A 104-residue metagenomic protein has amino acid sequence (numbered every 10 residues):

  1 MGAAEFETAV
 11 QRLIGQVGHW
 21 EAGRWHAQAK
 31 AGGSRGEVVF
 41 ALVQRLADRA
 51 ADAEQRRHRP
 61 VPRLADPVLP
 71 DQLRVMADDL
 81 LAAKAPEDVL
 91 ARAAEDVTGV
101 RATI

Functional and structural regions predicted by a protein language model:
M1-V43, A94-V97, R101: Short terminal alpha-helical segments
A41-D48, R74-D79: Short, hydrophobic/amphipathic alpha-helical patches that form generic packing surfaces within helical domains
R45-R63: Short, solvent-exposed, charged loop/turn and helix-capping segments that join or cap alpha-helices on peripheral
R57-M76: Mid-chain, well-packed structural core segment of small domains
P70-I104: Amphipathic alpha-helical binding modules
